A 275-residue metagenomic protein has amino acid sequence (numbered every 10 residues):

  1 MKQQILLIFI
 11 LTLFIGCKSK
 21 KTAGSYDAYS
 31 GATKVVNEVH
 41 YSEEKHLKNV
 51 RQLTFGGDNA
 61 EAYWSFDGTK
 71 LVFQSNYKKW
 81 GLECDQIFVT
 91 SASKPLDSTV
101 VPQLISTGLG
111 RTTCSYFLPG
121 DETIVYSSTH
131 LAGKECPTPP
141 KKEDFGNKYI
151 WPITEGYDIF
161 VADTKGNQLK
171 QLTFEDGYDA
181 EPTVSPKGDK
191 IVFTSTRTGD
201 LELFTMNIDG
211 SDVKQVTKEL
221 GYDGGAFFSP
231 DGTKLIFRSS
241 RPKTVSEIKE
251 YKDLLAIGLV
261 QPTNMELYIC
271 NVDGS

Functional and structural regions predicted by a protein language model:
L13-G16: C-terminal motif of bacterial Sec signal peptides marking the signal peptidase cleavage site
G24-K48, T154-Y157: Blade/loop signatures of beta-propeller domains
R51-L53, P102-I105, K170-T173, D212-T217: A short beta-strand motif characteristic of beta-propeller blades
F55-D58, S75-I87, T107-T112, S127-D158 (+5 more regions): A flexible loop/linker signature enriched in serine peptidases of the S9 family
F66-D67, P119-G120, P186-K187, P230-D231: Residue-level detector of Asp-centered blade-edge/turn motifs that repeat once per structural unit in beta-propeller
L71-V72, I124, I191-V192, L235: Hydrophobic beta-strand positions that form the internal "hydrophobic ladder" of WD40/Gbeta-like beta-propeller blades
A92-P95, D163-N167, N207-S211, N271-S275: Short loop/turn segments that connect beta-strands within beta-propeller blades
